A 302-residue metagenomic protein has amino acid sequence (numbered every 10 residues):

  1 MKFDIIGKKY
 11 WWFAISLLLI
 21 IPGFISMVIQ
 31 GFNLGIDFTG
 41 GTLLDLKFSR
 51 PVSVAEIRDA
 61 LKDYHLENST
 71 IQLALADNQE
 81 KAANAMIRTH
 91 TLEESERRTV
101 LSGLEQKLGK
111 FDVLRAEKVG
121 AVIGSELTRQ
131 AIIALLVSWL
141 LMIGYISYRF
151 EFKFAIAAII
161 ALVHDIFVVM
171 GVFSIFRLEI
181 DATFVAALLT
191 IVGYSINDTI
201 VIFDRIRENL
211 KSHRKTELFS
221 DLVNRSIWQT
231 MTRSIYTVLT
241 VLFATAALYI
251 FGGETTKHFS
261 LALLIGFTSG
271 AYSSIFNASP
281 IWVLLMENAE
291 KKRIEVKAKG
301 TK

Functional and structural regions predicted by a protein language model:
M1-K302: A structural signal for conserved, well-ordered secondary-structure elements that form binding/interaction cores
